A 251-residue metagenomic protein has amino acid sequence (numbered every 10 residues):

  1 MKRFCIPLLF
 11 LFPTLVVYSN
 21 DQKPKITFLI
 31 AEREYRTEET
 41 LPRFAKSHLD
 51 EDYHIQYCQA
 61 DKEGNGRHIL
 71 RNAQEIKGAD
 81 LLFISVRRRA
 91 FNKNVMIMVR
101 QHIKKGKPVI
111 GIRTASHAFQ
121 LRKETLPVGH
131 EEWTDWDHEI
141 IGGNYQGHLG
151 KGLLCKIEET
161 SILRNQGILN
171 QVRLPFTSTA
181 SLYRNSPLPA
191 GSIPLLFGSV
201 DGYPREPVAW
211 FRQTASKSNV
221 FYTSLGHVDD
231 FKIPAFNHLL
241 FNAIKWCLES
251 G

Functional and structural regions predicted by a protein language model:
M1-F4: Positively charged n-region of N-terminal signal peptides that target proteins for export
L8-Y18: Hydrophobic h-region of N-terminal signal peptides that target proteins for export in Gram-negative bacteria
D21-K25, I30, Q74, D201-E206 (+1 more regions): Extracellular ligand-binding/catalytic regions of CAZymes and related secreted enzymes and adhesion modules
K23-L29, R33-A118: Helical hinge/lid and interdomain linker segments adjacent to catalytic or ligand-binding clefts that mediate domain
L29, R88-L169: A glycine-rich, often tryptophan-bearing local segment used as a flexible ligand/cofactor-contacting loop or short
H54, G66-R67, G78, K151-N219: Catalytic beta-strand/loop cores that center a nucleophilic Ser/Cys/Thr and support acyl-enzyme chemistry
C58, F197, T223: Hydrophobic residues at beta-strand termini and immediately following loops that shape nucleotide-binding pockets
W133, D137-I141, L174-G191, A235-S250: Oxidoreductase and adenylate-handling cofactor-binding alpha/beta cores
